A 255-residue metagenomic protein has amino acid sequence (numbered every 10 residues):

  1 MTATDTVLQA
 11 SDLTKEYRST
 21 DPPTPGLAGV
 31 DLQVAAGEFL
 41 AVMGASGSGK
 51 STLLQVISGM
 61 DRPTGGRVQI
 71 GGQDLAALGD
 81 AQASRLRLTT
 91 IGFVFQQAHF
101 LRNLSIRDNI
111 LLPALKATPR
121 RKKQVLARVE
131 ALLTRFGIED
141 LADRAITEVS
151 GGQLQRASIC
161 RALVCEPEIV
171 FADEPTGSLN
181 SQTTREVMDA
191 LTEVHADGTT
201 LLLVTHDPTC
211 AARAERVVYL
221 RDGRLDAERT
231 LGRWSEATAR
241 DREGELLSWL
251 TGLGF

Functional and structural regions predicted by a protein language model:
M43-A45: The feature captures the beta-strand-to-loop junction immediately N-terminal to the Walker
G66-D74: Conserved ABC transporter NBD signature motif
Q73-D74, K122-L141: Conserved ABC ATPase "signature" region
L104-P113: Short coil-to-helix segment of the ABC ATPase nucleotide-binding domain corresponding to the Q-loop/switch region
A145-V149, Q153: Conserved ABC ATPase signature
E166: Conserved catalytic motifs of ABC-family nucleotide-binding domains
V170-D173: Catalytic Walker B motif of ABC-type/P-loop ATPase nucleotide-binding domains
